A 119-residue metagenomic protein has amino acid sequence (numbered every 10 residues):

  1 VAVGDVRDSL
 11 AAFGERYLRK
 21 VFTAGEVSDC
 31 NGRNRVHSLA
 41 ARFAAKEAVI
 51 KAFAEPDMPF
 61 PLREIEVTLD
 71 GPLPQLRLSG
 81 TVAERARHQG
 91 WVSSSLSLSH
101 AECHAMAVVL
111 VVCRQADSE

Functional and structural regions predicted by a protein language model:
V1-E119: Core catalytic alpha/beta fold that binds nucleotide/phospho-ligands
